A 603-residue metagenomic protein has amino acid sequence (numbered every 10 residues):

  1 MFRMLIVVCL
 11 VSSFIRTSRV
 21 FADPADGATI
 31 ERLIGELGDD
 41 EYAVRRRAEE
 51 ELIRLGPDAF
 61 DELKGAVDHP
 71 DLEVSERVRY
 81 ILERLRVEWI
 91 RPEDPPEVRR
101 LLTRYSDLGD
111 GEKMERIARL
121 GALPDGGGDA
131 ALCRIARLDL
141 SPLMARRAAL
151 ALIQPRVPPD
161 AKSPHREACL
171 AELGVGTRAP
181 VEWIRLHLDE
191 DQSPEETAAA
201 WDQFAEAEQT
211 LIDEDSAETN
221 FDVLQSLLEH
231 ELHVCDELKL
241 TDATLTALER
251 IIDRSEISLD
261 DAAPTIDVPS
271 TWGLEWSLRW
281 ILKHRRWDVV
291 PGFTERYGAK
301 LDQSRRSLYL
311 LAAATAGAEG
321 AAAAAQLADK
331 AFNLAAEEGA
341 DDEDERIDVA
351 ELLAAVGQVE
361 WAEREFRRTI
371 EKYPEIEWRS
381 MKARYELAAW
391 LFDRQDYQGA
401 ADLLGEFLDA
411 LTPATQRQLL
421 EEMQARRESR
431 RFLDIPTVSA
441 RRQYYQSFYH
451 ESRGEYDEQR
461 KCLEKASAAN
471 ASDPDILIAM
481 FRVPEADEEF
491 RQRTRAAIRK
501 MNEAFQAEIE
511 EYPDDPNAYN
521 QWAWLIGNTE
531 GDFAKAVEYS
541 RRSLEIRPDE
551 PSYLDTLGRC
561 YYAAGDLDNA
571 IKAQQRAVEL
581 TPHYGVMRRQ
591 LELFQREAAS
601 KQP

Functional and structural regions predicted by a protein language model:
S13, S18-H230, T241, E256 (+1 more regions): Extended repeat-based scaffolds of very large eukaryotic assembly and lipid-transport proteins
I90-E93, A313, R482-E489, R493-R495 (+1 more regions): Alpha-helical adaptor scaffolds
A200, T244, V290, A324 (+7 more regions): Single-residue signature of alpha-solenoid repeat helices
L227, D261, G273, S307 (+10 more regions): TPR alpha-solenoid repeat register
H233, R279, A313, E351 (+6 more regions): Residue-level recognition of tetratricopeptide repeat
L238, H284, A318-E319, V356 (+7 more regions): Structural motif corresponding to the intra-repeat A-B loop/turn of tetratricopeptide repeats
D253, A299, N333, E337 (+6 more regions): Conserved structural position within tetratricopeptide repeats
E256, V268, D302-Q303, A336 (+9 more regions): Short coil turns that delineate tetratricopeptide repeat
